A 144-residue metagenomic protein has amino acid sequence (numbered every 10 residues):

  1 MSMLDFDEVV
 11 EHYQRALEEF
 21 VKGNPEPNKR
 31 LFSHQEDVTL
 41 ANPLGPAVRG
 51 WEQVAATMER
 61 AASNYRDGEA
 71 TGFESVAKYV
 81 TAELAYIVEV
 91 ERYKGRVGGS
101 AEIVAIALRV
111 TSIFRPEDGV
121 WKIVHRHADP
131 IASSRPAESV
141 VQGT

Functional and structural regions predicted by a protein language model:
M1-P27, D37-T144: A beta-strand edge to alpha-helix "cap/lid" segment located at domain peripheries
L31-H34: Conserved catalytic core of Hanks-type protein kinase domains
